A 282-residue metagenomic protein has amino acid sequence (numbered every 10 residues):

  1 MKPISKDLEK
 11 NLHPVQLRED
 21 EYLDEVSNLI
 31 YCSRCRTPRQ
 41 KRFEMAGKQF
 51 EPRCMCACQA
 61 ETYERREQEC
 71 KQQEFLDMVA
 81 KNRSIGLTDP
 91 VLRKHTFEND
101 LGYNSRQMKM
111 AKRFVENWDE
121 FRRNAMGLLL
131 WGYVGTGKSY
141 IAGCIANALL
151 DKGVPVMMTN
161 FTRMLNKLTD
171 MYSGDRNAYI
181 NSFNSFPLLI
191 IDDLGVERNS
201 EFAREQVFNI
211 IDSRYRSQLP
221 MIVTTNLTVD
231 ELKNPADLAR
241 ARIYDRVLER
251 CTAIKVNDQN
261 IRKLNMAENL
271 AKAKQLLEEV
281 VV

Functional and structural regions predicted by a protein language model:
M1-G102, R106, M266-V282: A short, basic N-terminal segment
Y103-K112, A146-F186, R198-E205: Short glycine-rich substrate-engagement loop in P-loop NTPases that contacts/grips substrate
K109-R122: Pre-Walker A adenine-sensing motif
R122-A142: Walker A/P-loop nucleotide-binding motif
L128, M157, I190, I222 (+1 more regions): Hydrophobic/aromatic beta-strand patches that form the interior of the parallel beta-sheet core in alpha/beta enzyme
V154-P155, S185-L188, S217-V223: Loop/turn-to-beta-strand initiation segments
N166-K167, E197-V282: Replace "adjacent to P-loop NTPase cores in ATP/GTP-dependent enzymes" with "adjacent to NTP-binding cores
D193-L194: Walker B catalytic acidic pair
